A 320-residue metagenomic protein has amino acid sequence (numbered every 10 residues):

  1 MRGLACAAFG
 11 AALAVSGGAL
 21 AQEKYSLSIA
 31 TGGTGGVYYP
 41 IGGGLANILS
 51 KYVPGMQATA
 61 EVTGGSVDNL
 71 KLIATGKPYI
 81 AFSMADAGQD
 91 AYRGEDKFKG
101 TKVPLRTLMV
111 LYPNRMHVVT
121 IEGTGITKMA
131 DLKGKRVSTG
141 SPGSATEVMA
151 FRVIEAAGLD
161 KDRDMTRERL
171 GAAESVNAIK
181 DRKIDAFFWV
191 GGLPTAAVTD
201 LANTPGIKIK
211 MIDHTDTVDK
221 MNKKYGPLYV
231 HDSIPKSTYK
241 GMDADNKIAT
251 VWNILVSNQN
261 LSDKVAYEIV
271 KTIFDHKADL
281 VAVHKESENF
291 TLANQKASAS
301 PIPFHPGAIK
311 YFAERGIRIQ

Functional and structural regions predicted by a protein language model:
M1-A7: Bacterial N-terminal signal peptides that target proteins for export
S16-G18: N-terminal signal peptide c-region/cleavage motif recognized by signal peptidases
Q22-E23, F98-P104, Y112, M116-P142 (+3 more regions): Hinge/capping helix and adjacent helix->loop/strand transition within the periplasmic-binding protein
Q22-S141, F151, M211: Short, glycine-/small- and polar/acidic-enriched structural segments that line small-molecule recognition paths
L45-G55, D96, E147-M165, K180-K183 (+2 more regions): Ligand-binding cleft/hinge of the Venus flytrap
A60-K71, D160-K180, L193-A196: Short helix-initiation/N-cap motifs at beta->coil->alpha
A74, F82-F98, F151, E155-G158 (+3 more regions): A ligand-binding cleft/hinge motif common to bilobed small-molecule-binding domains
K208-E268, P303-F304, Y311, I319: C-terminal lobe and pocket-closing loops of periplasmic/extracytoplasmic Venus-flytrap solute-binding proteins
